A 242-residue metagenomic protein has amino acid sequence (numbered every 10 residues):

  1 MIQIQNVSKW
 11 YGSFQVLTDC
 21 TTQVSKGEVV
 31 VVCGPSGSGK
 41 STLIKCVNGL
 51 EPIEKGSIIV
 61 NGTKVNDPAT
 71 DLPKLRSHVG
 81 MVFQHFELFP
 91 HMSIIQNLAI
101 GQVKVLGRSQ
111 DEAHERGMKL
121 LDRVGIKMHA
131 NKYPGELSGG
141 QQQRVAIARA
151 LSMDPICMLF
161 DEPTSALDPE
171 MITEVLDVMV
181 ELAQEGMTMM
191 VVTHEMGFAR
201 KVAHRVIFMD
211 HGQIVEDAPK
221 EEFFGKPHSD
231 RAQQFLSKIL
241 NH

Functional and structural regions predicted by a protein language model:
M1-K220: ABC family nucleotide-binding domain
H211, E221-H242: C-terminal boundary and immediately downstream tail of ABC-type ATPase nucleotide-binding domains
